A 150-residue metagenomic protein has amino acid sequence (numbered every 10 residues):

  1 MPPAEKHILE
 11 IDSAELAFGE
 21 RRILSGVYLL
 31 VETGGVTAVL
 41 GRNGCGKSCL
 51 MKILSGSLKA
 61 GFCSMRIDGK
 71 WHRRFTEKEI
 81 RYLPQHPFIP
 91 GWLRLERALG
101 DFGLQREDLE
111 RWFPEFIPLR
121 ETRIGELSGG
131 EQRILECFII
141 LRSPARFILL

Functional and structural regions predicted by a protein language model:
L9, I23-G26: Conserved structural motif at the start of ABC-family nucleotide-binding domains
L40-R42: The feature captures the beta-strand-to-loop junction immediately N-terminal to the Walker
S55: Helix-to-loop junction immediately C-terminal to a conserved catalytic motif
A60-K78: Conserved ABC transporter NBD signature motif
Y82, H86, G91-R106: Q-loop/switch helix immediately C-terminal to the Walker
R123-L127: Conserved ABC ATPase signature
C137: Hydrophobic anchor residue at the start of the ABC signature
